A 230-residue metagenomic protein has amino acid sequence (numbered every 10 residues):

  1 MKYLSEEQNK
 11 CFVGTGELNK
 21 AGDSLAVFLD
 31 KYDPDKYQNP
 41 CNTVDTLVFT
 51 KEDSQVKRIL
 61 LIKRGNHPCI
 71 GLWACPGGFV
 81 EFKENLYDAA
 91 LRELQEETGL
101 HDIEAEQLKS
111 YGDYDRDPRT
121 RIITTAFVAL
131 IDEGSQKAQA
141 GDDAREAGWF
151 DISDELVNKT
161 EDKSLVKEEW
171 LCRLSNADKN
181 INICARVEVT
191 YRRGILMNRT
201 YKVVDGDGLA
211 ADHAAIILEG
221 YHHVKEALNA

Functional and structural regions predicted by a protein language model:
M1-A230: N-terminal leader/linker segments that precede catalytic domains of diphosphate-processing enzymes
